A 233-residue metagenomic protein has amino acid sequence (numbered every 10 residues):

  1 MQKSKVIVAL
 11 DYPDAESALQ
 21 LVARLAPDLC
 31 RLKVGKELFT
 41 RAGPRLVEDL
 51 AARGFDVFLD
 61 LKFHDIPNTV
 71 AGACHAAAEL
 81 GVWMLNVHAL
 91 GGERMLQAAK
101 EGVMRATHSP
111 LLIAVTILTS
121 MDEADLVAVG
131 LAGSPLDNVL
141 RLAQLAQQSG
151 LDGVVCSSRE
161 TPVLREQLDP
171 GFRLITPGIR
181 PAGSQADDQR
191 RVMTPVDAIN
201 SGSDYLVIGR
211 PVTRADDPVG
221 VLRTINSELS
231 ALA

Functional and structural regions predicted by a protein language model:
M1-R24, D28: N-terminal glycine-rich anion-binding loop in soluble enzyme alpha/beta folds
Q2-S4, D65, T69-G153, S157-T161 (+2 more regions): Conserved anion-binding
I7, C30-K33, F58, W83-N86 (+3 more regions): Conserved beta-strand positions in the central sheet of alpha/beta enzyme cores
V8, L32, K62, L85 (+5 more regions): Conserved, mostly hydrophobic/aromatic
L21, N68-A77, P162-L164, S184-D204 (+1 more regions): Catalytic cores of alpha/beta
P27, R53, L80, S149 (+1 more regions): Structural motif
C30, K36-M84, H88: Metabolite-binding pocket within alpha/beta catalytic cores that recognizes anionic/polar moieties
L96-G102, I199, V212-A233: C-terminal helical cap(s) of enzyme catalytic domains, especially alpha/beta-barrels
